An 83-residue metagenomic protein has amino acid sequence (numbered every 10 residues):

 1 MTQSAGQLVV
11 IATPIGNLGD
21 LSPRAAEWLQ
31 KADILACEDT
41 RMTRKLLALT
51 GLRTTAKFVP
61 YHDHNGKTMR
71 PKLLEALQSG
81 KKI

Functional and structural regions predicted by a protein language model:
M1-H64: Glycine-rich, flexible N-terminal cofactor/catalytic loop recognition
W28, K72-A76: CheY-like receiver
N65-L73: Glycine-rich, highly charged phosphate/nucleotide-binding loops
Q78-I83: Short glycine-cluster motifs
